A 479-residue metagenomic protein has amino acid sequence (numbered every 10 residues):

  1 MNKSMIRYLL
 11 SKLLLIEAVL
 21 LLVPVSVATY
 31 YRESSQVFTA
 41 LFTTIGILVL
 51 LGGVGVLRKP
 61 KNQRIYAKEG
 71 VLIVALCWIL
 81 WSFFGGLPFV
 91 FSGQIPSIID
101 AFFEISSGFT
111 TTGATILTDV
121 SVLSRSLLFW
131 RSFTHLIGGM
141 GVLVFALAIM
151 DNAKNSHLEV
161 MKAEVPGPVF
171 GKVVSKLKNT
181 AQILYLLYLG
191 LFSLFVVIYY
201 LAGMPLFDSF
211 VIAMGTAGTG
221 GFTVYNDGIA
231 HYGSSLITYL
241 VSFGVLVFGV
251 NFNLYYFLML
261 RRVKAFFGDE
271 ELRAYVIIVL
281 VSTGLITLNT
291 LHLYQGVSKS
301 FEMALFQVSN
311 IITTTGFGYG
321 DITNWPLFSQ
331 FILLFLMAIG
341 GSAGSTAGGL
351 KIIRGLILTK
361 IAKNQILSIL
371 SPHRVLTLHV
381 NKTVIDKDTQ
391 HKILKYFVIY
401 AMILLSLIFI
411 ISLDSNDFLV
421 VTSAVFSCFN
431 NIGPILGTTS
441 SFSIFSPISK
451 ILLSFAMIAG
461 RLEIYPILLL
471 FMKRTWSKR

Functional and structural regions predicted by a protein language model:
M1-R479: Membrane-proximal intracellular helices of multi-pass ion channels
